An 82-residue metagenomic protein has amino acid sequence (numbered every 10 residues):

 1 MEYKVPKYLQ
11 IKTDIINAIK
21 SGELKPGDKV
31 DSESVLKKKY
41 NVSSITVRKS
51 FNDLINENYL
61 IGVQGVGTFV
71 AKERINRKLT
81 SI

Functional and structural regions predicted by a protein language model:
M1-V42, I61, R74-S81: Extreme N-terminal segment that seeds HTH/winged-HTH DNA-binding domains in transcriptional regulators
S44, R48-I82: Internal alpha/beta loop-helix hairpins
